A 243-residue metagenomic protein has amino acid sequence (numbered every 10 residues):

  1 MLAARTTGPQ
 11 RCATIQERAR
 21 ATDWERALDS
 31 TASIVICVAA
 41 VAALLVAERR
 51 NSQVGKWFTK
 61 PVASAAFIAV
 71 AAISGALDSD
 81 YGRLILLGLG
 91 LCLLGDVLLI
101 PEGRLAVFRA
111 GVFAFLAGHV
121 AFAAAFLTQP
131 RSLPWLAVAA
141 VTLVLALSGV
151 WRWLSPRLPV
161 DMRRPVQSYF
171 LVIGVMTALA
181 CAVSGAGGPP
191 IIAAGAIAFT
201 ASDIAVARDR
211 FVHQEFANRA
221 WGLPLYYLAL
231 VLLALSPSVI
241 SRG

Functional and structural regions predicted by a protein language model:
A19: P-loop/Walker A NTP-binding region and its immediately flanking N-terminal helices in P-loop NTPase folds
E25-G243: Polytopic alpha-helical membrane-helix bundles and their juxtamembrane interface segments in multi-pass membrane
